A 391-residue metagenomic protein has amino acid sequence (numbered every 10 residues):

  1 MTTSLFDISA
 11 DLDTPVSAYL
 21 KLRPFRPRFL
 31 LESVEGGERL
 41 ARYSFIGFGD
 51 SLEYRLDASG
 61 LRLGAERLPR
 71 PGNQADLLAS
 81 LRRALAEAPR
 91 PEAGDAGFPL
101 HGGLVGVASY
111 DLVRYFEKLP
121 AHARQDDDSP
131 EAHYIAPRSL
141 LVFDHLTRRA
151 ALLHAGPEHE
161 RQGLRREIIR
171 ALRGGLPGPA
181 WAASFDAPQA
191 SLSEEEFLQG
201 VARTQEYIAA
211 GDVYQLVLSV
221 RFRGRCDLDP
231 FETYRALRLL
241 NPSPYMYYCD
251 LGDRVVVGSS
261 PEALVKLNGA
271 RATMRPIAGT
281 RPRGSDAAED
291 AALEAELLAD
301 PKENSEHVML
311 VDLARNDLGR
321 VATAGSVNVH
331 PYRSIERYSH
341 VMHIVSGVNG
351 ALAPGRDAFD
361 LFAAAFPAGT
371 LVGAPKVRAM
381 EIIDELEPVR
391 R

Functional and structural regions predicted by a protein language model:
M1-R391: Extended alpha-helical targeting/anchoring segments, especially N-terminal organellar/secretory targeting helices
